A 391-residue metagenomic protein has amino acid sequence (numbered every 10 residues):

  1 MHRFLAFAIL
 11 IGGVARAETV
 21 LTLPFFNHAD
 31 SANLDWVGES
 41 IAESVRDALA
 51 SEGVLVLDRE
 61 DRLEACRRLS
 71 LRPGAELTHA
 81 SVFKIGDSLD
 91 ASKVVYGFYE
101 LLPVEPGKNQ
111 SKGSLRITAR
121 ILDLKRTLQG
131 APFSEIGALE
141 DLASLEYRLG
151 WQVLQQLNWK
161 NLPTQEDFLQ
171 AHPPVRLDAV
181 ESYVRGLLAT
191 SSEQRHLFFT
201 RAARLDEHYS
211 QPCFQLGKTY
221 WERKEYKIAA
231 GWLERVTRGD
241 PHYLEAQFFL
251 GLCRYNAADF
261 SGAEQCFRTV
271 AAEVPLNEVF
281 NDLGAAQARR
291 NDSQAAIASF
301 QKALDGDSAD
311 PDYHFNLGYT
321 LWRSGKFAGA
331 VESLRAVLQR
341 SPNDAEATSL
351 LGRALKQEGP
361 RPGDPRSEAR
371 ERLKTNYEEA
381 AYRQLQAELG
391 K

Functional and structural regions predicted by a protein language model:
E18-K84, S88, S92-K108, L124 (+2 more regions): Short beta-strand->alpha-helix linker/helix-N-cap micro-motif that forms a surface specificity/interaction loop
S144-A189: Mid-sequence helix-capping/hinge segment at a functional interface
V175-Q211, Q215-K224: Alpha-helical segment of the N-proximal tetratricopeptide repeat
L205, R238-G239, A272-V274, G306 (+1 more regions): Structural marker of alpha-solenoid helical repeat scaffolds
Q339-K391: Terminal, low-structured helical/coil segments at or just beyond the last alpha-helical repeat
